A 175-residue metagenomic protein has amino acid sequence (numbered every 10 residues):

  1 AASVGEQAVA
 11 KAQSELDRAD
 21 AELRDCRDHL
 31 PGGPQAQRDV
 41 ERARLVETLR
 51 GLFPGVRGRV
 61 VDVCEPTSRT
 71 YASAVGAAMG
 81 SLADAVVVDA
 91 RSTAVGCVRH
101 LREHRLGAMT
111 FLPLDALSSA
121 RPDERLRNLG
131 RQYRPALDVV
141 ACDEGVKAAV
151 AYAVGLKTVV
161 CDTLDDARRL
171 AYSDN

Functional and structural regions predicted by a protein language model:
A1-A36: Long, non-membrane, amphipathic alpha-helices that form coiled-coils
E22-N175: Hinge-like oligomerization/junction regions that interrupt long coiled-coil arms in large cytoskeletal
